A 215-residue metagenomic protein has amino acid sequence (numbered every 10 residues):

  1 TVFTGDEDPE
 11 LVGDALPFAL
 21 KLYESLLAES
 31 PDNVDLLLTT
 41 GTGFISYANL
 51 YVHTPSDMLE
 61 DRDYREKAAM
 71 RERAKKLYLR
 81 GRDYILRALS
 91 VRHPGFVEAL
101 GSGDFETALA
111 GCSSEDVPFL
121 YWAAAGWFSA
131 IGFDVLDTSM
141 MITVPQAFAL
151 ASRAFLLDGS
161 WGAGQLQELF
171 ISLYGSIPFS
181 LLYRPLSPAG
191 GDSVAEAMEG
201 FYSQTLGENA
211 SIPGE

Functional and structural regions predicted by a protein language model:
V2-S25, E29-D32, G43-R153, Q165-G207 (+1 more regions): Short coil/linker segments at helix-helix boundaries
S30, D158-W161: A structural motif in tetratricopeptide-repeat
